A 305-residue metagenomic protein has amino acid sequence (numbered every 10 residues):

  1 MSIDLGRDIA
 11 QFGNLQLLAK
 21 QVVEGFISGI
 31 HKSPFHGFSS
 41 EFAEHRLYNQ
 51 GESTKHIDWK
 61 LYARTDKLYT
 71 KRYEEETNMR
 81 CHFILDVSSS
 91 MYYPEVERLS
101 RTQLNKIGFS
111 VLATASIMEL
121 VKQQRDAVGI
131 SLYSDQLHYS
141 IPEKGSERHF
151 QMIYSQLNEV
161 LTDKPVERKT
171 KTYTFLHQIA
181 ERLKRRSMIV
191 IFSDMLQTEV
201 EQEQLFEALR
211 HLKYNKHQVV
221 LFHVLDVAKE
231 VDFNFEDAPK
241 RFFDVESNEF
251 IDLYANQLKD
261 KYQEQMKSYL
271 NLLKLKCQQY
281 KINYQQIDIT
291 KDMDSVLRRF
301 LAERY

Functional and structural regions predicted by a protein language model:
M1-G145, M188, F192-S193, T198-V200 (+2 more regions): An amphipathic, basic-hydrophobic helix/alpha-beta surface used to engage anionic, phosphate-rich ligands or surfaces
M1-P34, F38-E44, E181-R186, V200-Y305: Von Willebrand factor type A / integrin I
L68-T70, F175-Q178, F206-E207: A generic local structural motif
T77-R80, S90-V96, V166-M188, L221-V224: A structural preference for long, well-packed, hydrophobic secondary-structure segments
E97-T102, D163, L253, Q257: Short coil/turn segments at secondary-structure junctions
G108, V166-Y173, E264-K267: Conserved phosphate-coordination/catalytic loops
Y139-S155, Y280, A302: Short, electropositive alpha-helical surface patch
H149-S187, E199-V200, E230: Von Willebrand factor
